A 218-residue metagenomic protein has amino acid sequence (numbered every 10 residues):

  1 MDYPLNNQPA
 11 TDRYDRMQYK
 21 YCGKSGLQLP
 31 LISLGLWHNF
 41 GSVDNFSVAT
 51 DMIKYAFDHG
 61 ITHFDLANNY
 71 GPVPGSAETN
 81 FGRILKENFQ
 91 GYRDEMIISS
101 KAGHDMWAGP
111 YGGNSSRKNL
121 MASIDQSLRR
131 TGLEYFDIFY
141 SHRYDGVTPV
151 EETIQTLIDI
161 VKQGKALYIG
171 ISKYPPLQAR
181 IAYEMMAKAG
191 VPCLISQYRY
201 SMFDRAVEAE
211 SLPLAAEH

Functional and structural regions predicted by a protein language model:
M1-M96, K162: N-terminal binding-site loop/beta-alpha segment at the start of enzyme catalytic domains that lines or forms
D2-R16, Y144-H218: Beta/alpha (TIM)-barrel catalytic core signal, keyed to glycine-rich beta->alpha loops juxtaposed to Asp/Glu that bind
Y21, L29-S33, T62-H63, E95-S99 (+3 more regions): Structural preference for beta-strand elements that scaffold enzyme active sites
G35-S47, M106-M121, H142-T148: Active-site mouth loops of central-metabolism enzymes
W37-N39, A67-N69, K101-D105, S141-Y144 (+2 more regions): Active-site beta-loop-alpha junctions enriched in small/polar residues
V43-F57, N114-T131, E152-Q155, A179-Y183: Short, acidic/polar
G91-S115: Structural motif corresponding to the early beta-alpha repeats
L128-P149: Active-site groove signature of glycoside hydrolases
